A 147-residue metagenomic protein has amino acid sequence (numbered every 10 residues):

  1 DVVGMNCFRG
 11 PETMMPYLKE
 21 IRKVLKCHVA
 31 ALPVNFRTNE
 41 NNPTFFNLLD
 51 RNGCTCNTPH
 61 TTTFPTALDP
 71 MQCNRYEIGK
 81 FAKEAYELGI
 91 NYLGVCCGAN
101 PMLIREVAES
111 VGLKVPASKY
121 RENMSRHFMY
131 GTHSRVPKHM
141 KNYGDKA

Functional and structural regions predicted by a protein language model:
D1-A147: Domain-level signal for soluble alpha/beta catalytic cores
